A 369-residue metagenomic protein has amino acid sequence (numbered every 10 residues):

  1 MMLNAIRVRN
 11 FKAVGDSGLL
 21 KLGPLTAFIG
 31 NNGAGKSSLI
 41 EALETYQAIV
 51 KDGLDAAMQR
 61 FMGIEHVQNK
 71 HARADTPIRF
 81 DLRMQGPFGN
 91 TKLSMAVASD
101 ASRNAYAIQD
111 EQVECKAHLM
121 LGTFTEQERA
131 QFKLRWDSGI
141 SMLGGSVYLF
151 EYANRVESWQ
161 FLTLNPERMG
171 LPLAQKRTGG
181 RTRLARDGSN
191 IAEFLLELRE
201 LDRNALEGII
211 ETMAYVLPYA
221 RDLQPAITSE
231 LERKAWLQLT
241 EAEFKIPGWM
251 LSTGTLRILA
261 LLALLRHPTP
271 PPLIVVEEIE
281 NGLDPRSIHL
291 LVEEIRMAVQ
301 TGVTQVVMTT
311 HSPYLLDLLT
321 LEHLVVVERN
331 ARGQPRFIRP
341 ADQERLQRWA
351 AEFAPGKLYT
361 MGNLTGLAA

Functional and structural regions predicted by a protein language model:
M1-G15: N-terminal pre-Walker A segment at the start of P-loop NTPase domains
M1-M2, L290-A369: C-terminal lobe/lid and adjacent interdomain/linker elements of RecA-like ASCE P-loop ATPase modules
K12, T26, E44, E280-L283 (+1 more regions): Catalytic acidic motif of RecA-like/P-loop NTPases
S17-G23, L264-T269, Q300: Phosphate-binding P-loop
G23-F61, D187, I258-L262: Phosphate-binding glycine-rich loops of NTP-binding sites
I40-A105: Conserved P-loop NTP-binding catalytic core
Q85-E211, Y215, R221: Electropositive, glycine-dotted interaction segments that contact anionic polymers or phosphate-rich ligands
E207, E211-R266, L273-R286: Conserved ABC ATPase signature
